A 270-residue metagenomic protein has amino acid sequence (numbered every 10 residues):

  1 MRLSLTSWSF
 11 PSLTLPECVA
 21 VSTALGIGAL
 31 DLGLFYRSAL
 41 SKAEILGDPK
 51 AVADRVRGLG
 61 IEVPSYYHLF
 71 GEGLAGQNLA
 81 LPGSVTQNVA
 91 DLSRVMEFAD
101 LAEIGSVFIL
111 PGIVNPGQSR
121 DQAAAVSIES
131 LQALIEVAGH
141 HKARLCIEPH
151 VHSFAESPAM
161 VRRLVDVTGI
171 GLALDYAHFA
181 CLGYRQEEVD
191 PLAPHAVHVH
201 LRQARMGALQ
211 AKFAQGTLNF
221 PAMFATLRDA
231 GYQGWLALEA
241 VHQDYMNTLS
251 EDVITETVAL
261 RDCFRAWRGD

Functional and structural regions predicted by a protein language model:
M1-R2, S12, P16-G26, A53 (+5 more regions): Histidine-acidic metal/acid-base catalytic patches
L3-S7, L30-L32, V63-H68, V107-I109 (+4 more regions): Hydrophobic faces of well-ordered beta-strands that scaffold small-molecule active sites in alpha/beta enzyme cores
L5-P16, G47-A53, Q87-L92: N-terminal-biased segments
S9-P11, L34-Y36, L69-E72, P111-N115 (+4 more regions): Active-site-proximal loop/turn and secondary-structure-junction residues that shape catalytic pockets, frequently
E17, R55-L59, L74-G171, R268: Active-site acidic/histidine proton-transfer and metal-coordination neighborhood in alpha/beta enzyme cores
G33-R57, P111-Q118: Glycine-rich, proline-tolerant flexible connector loops at the mouths of alpha/beta enzymes
R37-S41, E72-L79, I113-R120, G183 (+2 more regions): A short acidic, helix-capping loop that chelates divalent metal ions and anchors anionic groups
K42-P49, L81-V89, G117-A124, F213-T217 (+1 more regions): Flexible, glycine- and charge-enriched loops at secondary-structure boundaries
